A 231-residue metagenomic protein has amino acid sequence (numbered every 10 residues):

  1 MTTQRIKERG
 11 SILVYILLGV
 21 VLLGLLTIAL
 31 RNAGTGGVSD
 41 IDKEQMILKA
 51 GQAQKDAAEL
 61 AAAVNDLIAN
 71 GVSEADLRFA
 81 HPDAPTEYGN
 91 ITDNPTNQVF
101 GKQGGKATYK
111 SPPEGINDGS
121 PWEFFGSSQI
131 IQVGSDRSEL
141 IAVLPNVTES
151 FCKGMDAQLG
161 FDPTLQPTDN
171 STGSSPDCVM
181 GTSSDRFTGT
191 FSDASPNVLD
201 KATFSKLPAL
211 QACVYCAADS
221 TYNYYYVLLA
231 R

Functional and structural regions predicted by a protein language model:
T2-V38, K43-A53: N-terminal single-pass transmembrane signal-anchor helix
I41-V72: Membrane-proximal N-terminal amphipathic helix
V64-K106: Short, glycine/small-hydrophobic-rich surface segments
P95-R231: Intrinsically disordered, low-complexity regions enriched in Pro/Ser/Thr/Gly and acidic residues
